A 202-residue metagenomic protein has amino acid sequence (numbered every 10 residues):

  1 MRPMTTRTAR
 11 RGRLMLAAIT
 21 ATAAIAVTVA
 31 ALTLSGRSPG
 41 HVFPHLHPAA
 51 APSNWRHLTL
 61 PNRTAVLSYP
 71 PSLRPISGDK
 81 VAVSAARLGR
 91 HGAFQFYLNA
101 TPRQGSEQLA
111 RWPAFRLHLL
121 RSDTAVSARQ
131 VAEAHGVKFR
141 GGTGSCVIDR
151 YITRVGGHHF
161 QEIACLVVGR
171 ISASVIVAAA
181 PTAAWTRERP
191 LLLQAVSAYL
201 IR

Functional and structural regions predicted by a protein language model:
M1-P3: N-terminal intrinsically disordered, acidic low-complexity segments at the extreme N-terminus
T6-T22: N-terminal Sec-pathway targeting helices
A17-T33: Hydrophobic membrane-insertion alpha-helices, especially the h-region of bacterial N-terminal signal peptides
A30-V42: Hydrophobic single-pass membrane-insertion segments
P39-F43, P48, P75-A184, P190: Conserved polar/disulfide-associated segments of primarily extracytoplasmic proteins
F43-V81: N-terminal "mature-domain start" segment
L73, A198-Y199: Extracellular beta-strand elements of beta-rich domains used for carbohydrate recognition/degradation or cell-matrix
L192-V196: Short amphipathic C-terminal alpha-helix that caps PH/PH-like domains
